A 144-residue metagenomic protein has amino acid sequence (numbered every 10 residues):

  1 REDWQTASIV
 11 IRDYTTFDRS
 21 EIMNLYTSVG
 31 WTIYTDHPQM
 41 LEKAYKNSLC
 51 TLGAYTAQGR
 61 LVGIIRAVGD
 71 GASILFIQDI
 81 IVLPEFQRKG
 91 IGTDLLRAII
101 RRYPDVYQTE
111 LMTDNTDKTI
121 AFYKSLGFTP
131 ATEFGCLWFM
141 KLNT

Functional and structural regions predicted by a protein language model:
R1-D36, F134: Short amphipathic alpha-helix that is part of the acyltransferase structural core
Y14, I80-V82: Hydrophobic adenine-recognition pocket in adenosine-nucleotide-binding enzymes
L41-S48, L52-Q58, G63-I80: A conserved beta-strand-loop-helix scaffold within acyl/acetyltransferase catalytic domains
Q78, E85-Q87, R102, I120-F122: Acidic/histidine-enriched, beta-strand-rich ligand/metal-binding domains
V82, R88-R101: Conserved acetyl-CoA-binding loop-helix of GNAT-fold acetyltransferases
L83, D114: Residue-level recognition of the GNAT/N-acetyltransferase active site
D105, N115-K141: Conserved active-site alpha-helix within GNAT-family acetyltransferase domains
T109-T113: Conserved hydrophobic beta-strand within the GNAT/NAT acetyltransferase core sheet that lines the active-site cleft
